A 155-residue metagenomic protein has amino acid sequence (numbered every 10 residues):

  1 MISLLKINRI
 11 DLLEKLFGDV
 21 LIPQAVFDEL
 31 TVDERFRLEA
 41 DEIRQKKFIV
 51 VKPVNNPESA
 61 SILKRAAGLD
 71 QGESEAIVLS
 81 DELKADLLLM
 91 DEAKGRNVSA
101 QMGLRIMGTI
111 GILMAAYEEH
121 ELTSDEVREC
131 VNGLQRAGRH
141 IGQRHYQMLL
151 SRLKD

Functional and structural regions predicted by a protein language model:
M1-L87, A93, Q101-L104, V131 (+2 more regions): Active-site-proximal, substrate-binding regions of enzyme catalytic domains and RNA-binding/basic surfaces
V32, S99, E118-E119, R136: Short Asp/Glu-rich motifs
V78, M114-A115: Short, hydrophobic/amphipathic alpha-helical patches that form generic packing surfaces within helical domains
L88, R105-M107, S124-D125, G142: A local structural micro-motif
A93, A116-E118: Mid-chain, well-packed structural core segment of small domains
N97-V98, S124: Short active-site-adjacent structural elements
G108-L113: Short alpha-helices
M114, L122-D155: Long, charged alpha-helical interface segments
